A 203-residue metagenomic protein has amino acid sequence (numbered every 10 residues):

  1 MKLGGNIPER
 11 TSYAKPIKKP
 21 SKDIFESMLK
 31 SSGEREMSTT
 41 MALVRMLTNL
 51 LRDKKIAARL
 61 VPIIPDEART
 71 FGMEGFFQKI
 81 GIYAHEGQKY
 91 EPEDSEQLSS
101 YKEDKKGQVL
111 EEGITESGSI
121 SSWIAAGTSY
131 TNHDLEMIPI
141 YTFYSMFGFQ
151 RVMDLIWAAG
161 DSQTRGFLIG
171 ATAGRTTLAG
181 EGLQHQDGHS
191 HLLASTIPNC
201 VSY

Functional and structural regions predicted by a protein language model:
M1-Y203: Thiamine diphosphate
